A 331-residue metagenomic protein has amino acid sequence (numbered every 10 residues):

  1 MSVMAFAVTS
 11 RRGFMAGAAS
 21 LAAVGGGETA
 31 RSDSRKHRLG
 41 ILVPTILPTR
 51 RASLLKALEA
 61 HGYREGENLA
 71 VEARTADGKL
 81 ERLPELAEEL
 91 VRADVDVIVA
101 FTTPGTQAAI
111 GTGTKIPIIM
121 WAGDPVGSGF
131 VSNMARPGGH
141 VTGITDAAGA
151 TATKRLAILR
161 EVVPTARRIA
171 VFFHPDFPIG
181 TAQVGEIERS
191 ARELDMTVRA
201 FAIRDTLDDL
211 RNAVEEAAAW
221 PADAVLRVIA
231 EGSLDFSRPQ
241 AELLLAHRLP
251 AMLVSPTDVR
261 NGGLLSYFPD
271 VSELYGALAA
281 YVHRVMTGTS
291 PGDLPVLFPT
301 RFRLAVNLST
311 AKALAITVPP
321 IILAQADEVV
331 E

Functional and structural regions predicted by a protein language model:
M1-E331: Short hydrophobic alpha-helices and adjacent helix-cap/hinge residues
